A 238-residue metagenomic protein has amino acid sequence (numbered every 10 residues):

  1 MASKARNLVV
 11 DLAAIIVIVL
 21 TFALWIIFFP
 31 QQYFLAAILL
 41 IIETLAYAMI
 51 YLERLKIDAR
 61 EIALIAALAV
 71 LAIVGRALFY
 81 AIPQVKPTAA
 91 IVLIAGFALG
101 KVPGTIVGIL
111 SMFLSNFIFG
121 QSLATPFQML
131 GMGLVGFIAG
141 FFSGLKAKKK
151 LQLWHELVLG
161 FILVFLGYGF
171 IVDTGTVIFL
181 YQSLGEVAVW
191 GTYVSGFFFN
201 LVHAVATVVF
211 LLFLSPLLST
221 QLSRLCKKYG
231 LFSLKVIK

Functional and structural regions predicted by a protein language model:
A2-I41, S122-P126, F141-K238: Membrane-embedded alpha-helical hairpins and interfacial helices in multi-pass inner-membrane proteins
A2-L93: Hydrophobic transmembrane alpha-helices
A46-I50, T88-G104, I138, F142: Generic transmembrane alpha-helix motif of multi-pass integral membrane proteins
A59-I65, G100-G104, L218: Membrane-interfacial loop-to-transmembrane alpha-helix junctions, especially the N-terminal start
A66, V74, A90, I94 (+9 more regions): Residue-level signature of the transmembrane alpha-helical core of multi-pass small-molecule transporters
I73-A89, I109-S143, L184: Interfacial aromatic-anchored transmembrane helix boundaries in multi-pass membrane proteins
V74, L78, F97-L99, V205: Transmembrane helix irregularities
